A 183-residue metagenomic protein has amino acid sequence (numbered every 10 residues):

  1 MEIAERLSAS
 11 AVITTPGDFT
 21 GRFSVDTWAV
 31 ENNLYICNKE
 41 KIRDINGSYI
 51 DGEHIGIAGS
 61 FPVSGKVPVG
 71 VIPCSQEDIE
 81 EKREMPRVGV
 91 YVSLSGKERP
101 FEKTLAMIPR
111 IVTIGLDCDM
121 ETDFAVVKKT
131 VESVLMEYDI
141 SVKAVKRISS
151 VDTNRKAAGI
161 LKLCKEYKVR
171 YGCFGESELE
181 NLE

Functional and structural regions predicted by a protein language model:
M1-N154: Conserved mixed alpha/beta catalytic, RNA-binding, or beta-rich assembly cores of soluble enzyme, regulatory
R147, V151-E183: C-terminal non-catalytic interaction/assembly regions of soluble proteins
